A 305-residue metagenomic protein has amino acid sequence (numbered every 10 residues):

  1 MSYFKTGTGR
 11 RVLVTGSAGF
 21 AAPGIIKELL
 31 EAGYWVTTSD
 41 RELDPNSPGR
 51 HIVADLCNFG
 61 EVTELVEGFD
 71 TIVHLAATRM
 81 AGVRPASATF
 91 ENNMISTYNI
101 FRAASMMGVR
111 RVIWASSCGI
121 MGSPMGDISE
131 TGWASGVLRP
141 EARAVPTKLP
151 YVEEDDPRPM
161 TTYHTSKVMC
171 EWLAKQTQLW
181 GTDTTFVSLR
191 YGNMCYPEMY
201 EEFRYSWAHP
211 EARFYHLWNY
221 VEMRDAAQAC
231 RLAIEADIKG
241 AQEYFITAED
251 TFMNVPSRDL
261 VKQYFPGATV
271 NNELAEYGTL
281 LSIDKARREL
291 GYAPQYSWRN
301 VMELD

Functional and structural regions predicted by a protein language model:
F4, V12-A32: N-terminal Rossmann NAD(P)H-binding glycine-rich loop of SDR-like oxidoreductase domains
P45, A54-N93, A103, S123: NAD(P)H-binding glycine-rich loop region in Rossmannoid oxidoreductase-like domains and their noncatalytic homologs
M94-I100, S166-A174, M223-A226: Conserved catalytic Lys-bearing alpha helix of Rossmann-like short-chain dehydrogenase/reductases
N99-M160: Conserved Rossmann-fold NAD(P)-dependent oxidoreductase catalytic core, especially the SDR/UDP-sugar
M121-G122, T162, Q176-R204: Flexible, glycine-rich beta-alpha linker
P140-P150, E154, R158-F186: Active-site Tyr-X1-5-Lys
M194-P210, H216-E243: Alpha-helical substrate-binding/gating segment
R224-D305: C-terminal substrate-binding subdomain of Rossmann-fold SDR/epimerase-dehydratase oxidoreductases
